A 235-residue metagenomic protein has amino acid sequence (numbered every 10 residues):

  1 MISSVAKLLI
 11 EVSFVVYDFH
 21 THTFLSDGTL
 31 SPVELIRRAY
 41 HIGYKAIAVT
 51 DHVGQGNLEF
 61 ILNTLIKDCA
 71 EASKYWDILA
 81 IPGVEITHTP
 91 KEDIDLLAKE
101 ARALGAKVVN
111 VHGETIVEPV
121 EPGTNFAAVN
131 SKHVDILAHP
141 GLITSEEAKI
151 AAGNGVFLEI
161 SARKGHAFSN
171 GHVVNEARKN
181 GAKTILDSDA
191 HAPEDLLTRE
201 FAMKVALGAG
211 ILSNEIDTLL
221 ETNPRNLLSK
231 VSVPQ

Functional and structural regions predicted by a protein language model:
I2-L9, L58-I160, L228-Q235: Extended substrate/RNA-proximal surfaces in nucleic-acid metabolism proteins
F14-S26, V49-H52, P140: Histidine-centered catalytic micro-motifs
H20, A39, D51, H139 (+2 more regions): Conserved, mostly hydrophobic/aromatic
H22, V53, E85-T87, E114 (+2 more regions): Catalytic metal-binding/acid-base residues of hydrolase active sites
Y40-H41, R102, V129-N130, R178 (+1 more regions): Non-catalytic positions within long, well-ordered alpha-helices that form the structural scaffold/packing of enzyme
A70-I78, K179-A182, A209-N214: Short helix-capping segments at alpha-helix termini
A182-L196: Short acidic/histidine-rich active-site segments
K204-Q235: Mid-to-C-terminal alpha-helical segments outside catalytic/metal-binding sites
